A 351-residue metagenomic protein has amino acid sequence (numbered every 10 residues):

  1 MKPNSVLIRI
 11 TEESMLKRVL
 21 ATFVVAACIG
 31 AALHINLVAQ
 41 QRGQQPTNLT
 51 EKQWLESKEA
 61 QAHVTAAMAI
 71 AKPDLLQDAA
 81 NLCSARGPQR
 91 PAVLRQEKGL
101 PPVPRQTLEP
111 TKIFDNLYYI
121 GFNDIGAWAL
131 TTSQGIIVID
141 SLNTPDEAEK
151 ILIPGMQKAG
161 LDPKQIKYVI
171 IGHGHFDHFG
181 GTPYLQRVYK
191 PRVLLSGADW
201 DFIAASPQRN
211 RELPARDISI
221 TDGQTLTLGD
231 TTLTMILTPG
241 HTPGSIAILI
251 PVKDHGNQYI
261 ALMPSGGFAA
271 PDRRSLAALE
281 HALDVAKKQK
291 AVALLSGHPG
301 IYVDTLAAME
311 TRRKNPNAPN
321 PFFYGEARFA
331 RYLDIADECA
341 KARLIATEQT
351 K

Functional and structural regions predicted by a protein language model:
N4-V25: Bacterial N-terminal signal peptides that target proteins for export
T22-H34: Bacterial N-terminal signal peptides
L33-Q41: Signal peptide processing junction and immediate N-terminal pro/mature segment of secreted/exported proteins
Q40-G135, P145, K351: Zn-dependent metallo-beta-lactamase
T47-T50, W54-E56, D146-I151, M156-T225: Active-site HxH/HxHxD metal-binding segment of metal-dependent hydrolases
V103-A159, A247-G267: Conserved beta-strand hairpin/beta-sheet module of binuclear metal-dependent hydrolase folds, prominently
N116, L130, D140, H173 (+5 more regions): Divalent metal-coordination and catalytic microenvironments
I136, N143-P145, R216, T225-T227 (+1 more regions): Metallo-beta-lactamase
